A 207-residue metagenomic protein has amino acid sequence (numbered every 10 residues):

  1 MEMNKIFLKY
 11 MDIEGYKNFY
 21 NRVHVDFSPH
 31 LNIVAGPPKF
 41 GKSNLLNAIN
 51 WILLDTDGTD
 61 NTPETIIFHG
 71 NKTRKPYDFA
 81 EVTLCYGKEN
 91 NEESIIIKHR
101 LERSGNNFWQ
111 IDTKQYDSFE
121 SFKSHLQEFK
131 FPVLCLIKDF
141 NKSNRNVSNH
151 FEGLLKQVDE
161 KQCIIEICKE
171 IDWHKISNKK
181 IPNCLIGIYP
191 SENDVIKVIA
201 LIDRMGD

Functional and structural regions predicted by a protein language model:
M1-Q115, Q127-K130, H150-D159, C163-H174 (+4 more regions): Extreme N-terminal "head/tail" segments of very large remodeling/mechanoenzyme assemblies
F119: C2H2-type zinc-finger recognition helix
F122: Switch II of P-loop NTPase G domains
V133-L134: Intrinsically disordered, low-complexity N-terminal regulatory tracts enriched in Ser/Thr and Pro
K138-K142: Long, non-coiled-coil amphipathic alpha-helical linker/lever segments that couple catalytic cores to other domains
N144, S191-D194: Intrinsic-disorder-associated interaction segments
I176-K180: Short regulatory helix/loop adjacent to the ATP-binding pocket of P-loop NTPases
